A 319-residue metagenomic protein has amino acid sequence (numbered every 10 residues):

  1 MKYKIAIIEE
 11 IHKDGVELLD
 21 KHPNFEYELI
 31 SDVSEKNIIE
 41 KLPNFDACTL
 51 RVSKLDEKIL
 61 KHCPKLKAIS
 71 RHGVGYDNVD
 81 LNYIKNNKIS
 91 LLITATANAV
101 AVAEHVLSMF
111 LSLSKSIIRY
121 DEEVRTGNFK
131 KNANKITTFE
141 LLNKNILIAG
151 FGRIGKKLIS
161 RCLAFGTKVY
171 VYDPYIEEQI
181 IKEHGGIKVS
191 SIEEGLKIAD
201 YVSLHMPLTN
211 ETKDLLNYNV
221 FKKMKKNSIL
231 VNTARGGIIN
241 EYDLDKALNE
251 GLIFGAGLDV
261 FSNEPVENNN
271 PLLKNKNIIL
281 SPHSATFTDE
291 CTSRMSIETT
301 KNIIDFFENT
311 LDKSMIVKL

Functional and structural regions predicted by a protein language model:
M1-L92, K197, N217: An N-terminal-biased, well-structured beta-alpha scaffold segment characteristic of Rossmann-like dinucleotide-binding
D46-A47, A68, Y201, I229 (+2 more regions): Short, Asp-centered acidic motifs that coordinate Mg2+ and/or phosphate in catalytic or ligand-binding sites
K54-L60, I176-P271: Rossmann-like adenosine-cofactor binding region
K85, L92-H105, R119, K135-T137 (+1 more regions): C-terminal helix-to-coil terminal segments
A95-N145, S160: Phosphate-binding beta-alpha-beta segment of Rossmann-like dinucleotide-binding domains, i.e., the NAD(P)
F151-G152: Glycine-rich Rossmann-fold phosphate-binding loop(s) that bind the pyrophosphate of adenine dinucleotide cofactors
G155-K156: N-terminal Rossmann-fold NAD(P) dinucleotide-binding loop
D173: Conserved acidic E/D residue at the C-terminus of a beta-strand in Rossmann-like folds
